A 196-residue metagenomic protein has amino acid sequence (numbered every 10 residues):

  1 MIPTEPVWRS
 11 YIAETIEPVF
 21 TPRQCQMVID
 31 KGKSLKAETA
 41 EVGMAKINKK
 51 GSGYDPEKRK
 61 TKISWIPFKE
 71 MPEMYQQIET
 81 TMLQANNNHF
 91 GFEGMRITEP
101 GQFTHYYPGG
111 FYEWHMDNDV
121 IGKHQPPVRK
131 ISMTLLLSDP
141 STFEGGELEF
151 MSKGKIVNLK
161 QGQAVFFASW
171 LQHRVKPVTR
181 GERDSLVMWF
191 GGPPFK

Functional and structural regions predicted by a protein language model:
M1-A164, W170-K196: Fe(II)/2-oxoglutarate oxygenase catalytic core
